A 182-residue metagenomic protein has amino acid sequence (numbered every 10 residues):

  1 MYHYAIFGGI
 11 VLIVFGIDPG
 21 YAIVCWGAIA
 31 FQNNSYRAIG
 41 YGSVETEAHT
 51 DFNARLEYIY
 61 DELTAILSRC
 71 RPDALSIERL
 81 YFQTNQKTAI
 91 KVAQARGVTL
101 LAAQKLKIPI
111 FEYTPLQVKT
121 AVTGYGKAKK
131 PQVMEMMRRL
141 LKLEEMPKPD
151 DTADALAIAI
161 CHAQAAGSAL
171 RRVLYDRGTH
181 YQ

Functional and structural regions predicted by a protein language model:
Y2-Q182: Phosphate- and other anionic-substrate recognition elements at nucleic-acid/protein interfaces
